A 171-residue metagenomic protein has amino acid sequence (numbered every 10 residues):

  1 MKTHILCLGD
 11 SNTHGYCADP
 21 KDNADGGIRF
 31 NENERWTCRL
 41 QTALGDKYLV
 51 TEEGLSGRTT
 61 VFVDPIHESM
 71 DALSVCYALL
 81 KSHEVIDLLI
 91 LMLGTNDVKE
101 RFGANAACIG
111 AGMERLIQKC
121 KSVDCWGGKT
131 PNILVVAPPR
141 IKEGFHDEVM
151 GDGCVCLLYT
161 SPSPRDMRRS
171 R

Functional and structural regions predicted by a protein language model:
K2-L6, G15-G127, N132, K142-M150 (+1 more regions): Conserved SGNH/GDSL esterase-like catalytic core that processes O-acyl groups on lipids and polysaccharides
L8-G9, V136: Short hydrophobic segments within beta-strands
N12: Active-site His/Glu-centered metal-binding helix of metallohydrolases
A137-I141: Short glycine-enriched loops at secondary-structure junctions
Y159-S170: Single conserved hydrophobic/aromatic residue that forms the stacking wall/gate of nucleotide- or nucleobase-binding
